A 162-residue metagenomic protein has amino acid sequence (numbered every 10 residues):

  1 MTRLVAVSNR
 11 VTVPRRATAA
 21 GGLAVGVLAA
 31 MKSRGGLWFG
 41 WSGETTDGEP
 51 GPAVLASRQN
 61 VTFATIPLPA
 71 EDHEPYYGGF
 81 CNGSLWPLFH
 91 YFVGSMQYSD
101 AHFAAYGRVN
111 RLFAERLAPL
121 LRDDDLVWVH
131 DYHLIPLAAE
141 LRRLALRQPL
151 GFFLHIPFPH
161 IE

Functional and structural regions predicted by a protein language model:
M1-E74, G151: N-terminal low-complexity, Ser/Thr- and acidic-residue-enriched intrinsically disordered segments
M1-R3, R122-D124, R147: A general structural motif
A6-S8, V127, R143-P159: Active-site proximal beta-strand in glycosyltransferases
T18-G21, V109-R111, I156-E162: Nucleotide-sugar donor phosphate/pyrophosphate-binding loop at the beta->alpha transition of glycosyltransferases
M31-R34, L121, A145: A structural signal for short coil/turn segments at secondary-structure junctions
H73-L126: Conserved nucleotide-sugar donor-binding subdomain of glycosyltransferases
D131-L134: Short His-centered aromatic/hydrophobic patch
P136-L141: A short acidic, amphipathic alpha-helical/loop segment
